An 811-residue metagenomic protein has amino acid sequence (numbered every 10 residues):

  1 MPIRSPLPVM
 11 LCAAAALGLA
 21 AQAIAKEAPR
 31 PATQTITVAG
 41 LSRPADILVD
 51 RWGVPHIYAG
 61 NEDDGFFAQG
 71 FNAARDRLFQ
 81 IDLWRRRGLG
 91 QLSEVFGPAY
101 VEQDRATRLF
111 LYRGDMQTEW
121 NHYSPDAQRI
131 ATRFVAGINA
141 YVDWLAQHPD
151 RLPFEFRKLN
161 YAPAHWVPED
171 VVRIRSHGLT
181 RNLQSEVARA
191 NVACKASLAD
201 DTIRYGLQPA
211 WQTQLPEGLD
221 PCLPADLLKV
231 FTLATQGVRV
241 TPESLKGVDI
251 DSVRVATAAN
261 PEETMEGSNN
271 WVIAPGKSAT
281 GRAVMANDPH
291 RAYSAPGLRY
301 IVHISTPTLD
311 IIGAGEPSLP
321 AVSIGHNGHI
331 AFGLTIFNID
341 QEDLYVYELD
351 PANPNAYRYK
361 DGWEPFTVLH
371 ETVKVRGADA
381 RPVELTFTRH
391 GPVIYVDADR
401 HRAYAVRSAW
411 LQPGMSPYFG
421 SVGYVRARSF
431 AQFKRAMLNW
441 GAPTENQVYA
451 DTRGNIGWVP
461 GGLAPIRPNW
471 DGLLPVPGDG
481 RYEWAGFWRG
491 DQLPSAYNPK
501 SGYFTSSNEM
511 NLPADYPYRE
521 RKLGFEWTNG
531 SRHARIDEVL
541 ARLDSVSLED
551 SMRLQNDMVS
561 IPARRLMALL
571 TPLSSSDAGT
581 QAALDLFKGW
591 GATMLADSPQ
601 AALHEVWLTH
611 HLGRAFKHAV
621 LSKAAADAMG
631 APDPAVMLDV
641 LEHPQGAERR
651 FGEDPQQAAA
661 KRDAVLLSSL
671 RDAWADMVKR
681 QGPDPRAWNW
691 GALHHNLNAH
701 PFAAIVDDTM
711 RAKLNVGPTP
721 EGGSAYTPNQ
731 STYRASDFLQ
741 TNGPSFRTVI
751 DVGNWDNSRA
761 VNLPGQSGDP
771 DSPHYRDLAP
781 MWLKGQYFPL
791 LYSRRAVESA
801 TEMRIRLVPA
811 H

Functional and structural regions predicted by a protein language model:
M1-M10: Bacterial N-terminal signal peptides that target proteins for export
V9-G18: Bacterial N-terminal signal peptides
A21-A25: Boundary at the C-terminal end of the N-terminal hydrophobic targeting segment
A28-V284, P289-A292, R614, H618: Substrate-recognition/specificity elements adjacent to catalytic centers across diverse enzyme folds
G65-Q69, D115-R129, R407, Y418-Y424 (+3 more regions): Second-shell loop/turn segments in exported
T306-P317, A321, G325-I330, L334-G478: Glycine- and hydrophobic-rich flexible loops that cap the catalytic core of alpha/beta enzyme folds
R402, A442-L543, L608-R614, A625-A626: Hydrophobic alpha-helical segments
Y518, K522-T580, S668-H811: Terminal end segments
